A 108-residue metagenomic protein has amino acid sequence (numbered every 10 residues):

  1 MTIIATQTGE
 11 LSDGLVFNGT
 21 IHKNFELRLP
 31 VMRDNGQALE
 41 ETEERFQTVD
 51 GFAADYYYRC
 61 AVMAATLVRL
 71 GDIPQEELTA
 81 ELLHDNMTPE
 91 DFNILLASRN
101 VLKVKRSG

Functional and structural regions predicted by a protein language model:
M1-G108: Short, surface-exposed, charged amphipathic helix/loop patches that serve as local interaction elements
